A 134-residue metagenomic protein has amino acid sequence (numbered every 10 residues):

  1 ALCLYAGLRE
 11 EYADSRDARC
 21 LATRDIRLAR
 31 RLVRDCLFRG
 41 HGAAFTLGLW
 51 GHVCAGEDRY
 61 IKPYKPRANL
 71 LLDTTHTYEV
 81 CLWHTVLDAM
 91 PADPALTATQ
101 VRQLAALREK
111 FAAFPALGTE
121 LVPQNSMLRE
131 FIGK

Functional and structural regions predicted by a protein language model:
A1-K134: Conserved NTP phosphate-binding and transfer environment spanning the P-loop NTPase/kinase superfamily
